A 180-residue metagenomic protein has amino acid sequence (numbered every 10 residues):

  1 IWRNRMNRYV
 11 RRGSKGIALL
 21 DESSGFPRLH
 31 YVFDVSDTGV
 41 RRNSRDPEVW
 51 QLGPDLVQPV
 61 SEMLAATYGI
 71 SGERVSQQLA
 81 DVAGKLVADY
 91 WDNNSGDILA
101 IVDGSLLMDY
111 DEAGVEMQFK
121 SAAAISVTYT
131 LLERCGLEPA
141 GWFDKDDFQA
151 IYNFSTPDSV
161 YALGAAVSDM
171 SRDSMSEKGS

Functional and structural regions predicted by a protein language model:
I1-S180: N-terminal accessory/interface modules of nucleic-acid-binding and processing proteins
